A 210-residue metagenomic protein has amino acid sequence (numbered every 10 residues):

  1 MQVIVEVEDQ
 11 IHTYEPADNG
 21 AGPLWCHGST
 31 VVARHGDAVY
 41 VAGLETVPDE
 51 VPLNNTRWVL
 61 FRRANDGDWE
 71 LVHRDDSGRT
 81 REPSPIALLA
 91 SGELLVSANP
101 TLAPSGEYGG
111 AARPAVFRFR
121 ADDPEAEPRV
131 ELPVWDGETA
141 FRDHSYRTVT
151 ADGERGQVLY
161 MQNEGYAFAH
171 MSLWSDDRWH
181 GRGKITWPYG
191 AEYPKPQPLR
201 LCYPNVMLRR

Functional and structural regions predicted by a protein language model:
M1-R210: Extracellular, repeat-based ectodomains that mediate carbohydrate processing or recognition
